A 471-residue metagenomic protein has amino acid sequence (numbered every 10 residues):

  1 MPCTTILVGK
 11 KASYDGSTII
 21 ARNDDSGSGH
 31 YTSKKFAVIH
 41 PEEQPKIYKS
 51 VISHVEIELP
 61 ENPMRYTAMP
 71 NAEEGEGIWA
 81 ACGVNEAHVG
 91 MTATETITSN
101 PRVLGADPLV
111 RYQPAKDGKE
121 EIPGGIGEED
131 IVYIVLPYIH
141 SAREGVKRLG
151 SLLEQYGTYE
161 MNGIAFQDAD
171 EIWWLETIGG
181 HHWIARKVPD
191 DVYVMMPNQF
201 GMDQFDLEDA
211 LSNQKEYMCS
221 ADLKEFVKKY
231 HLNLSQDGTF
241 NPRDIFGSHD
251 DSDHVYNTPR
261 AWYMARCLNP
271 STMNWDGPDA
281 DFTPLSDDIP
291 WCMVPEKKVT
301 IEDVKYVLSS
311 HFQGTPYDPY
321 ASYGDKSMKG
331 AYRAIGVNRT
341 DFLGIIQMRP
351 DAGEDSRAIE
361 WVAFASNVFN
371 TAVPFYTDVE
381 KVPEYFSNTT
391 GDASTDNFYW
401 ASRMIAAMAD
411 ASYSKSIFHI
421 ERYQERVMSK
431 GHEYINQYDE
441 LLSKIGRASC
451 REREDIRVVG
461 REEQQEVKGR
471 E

Functional and structural regions predicted by a protein language model:
P2-E128, R148-D279: A contiguous strand-loop segment
P60-R65, V146-K147, S322-G330: Short Pro/Gly-enriched beta-strand edge/turn motifs at strand-loop
G118-E121, I131-I139: Second-shell loop/turn segments in exported
Y138-E160, K297, G314, P350-A352: Secondary-structure boundary elements
F226-D351: Glycine-rich, aromatic-lined ligand/substrate-binding cores of catalytic and carbohydrate-binding domains
Y317-S443: Substrate-recognition/cap regions that form aromatic- and gly/pro-loop-enriched pockets for small-molecule ligands
E452-E471: Positively charged, low-complexity/disordered segments
